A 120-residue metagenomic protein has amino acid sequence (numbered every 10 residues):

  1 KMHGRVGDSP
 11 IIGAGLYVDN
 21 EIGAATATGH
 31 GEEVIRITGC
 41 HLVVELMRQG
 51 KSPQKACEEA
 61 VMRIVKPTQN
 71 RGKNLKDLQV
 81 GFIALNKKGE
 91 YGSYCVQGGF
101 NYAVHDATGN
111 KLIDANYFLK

Functional and structural regions predicted by a protein language model:
K1-K120: N-terminal nucleophile
